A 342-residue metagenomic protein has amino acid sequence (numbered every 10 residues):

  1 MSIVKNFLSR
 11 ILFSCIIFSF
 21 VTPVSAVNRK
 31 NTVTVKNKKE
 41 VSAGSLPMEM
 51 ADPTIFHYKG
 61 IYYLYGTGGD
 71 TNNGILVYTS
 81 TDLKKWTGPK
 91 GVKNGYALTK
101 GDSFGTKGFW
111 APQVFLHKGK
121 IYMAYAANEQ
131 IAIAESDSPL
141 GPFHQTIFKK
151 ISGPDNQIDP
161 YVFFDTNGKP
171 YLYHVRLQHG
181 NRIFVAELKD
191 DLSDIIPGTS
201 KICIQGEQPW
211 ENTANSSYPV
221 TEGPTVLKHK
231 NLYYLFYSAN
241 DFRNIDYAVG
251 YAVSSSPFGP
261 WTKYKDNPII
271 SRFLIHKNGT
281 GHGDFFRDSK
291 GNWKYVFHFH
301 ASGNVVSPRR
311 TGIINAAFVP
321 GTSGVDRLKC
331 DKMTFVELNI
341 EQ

Functional and structural regions predicted by a protein language model:
M1-K30: Bacterial Sec-dependent N-terminal signal peptides
V27-Q342: Carbohydrate-active catalytic/glycan-binding domains of CAZyme proteins, especially the secreted or lumenal ectodomains
